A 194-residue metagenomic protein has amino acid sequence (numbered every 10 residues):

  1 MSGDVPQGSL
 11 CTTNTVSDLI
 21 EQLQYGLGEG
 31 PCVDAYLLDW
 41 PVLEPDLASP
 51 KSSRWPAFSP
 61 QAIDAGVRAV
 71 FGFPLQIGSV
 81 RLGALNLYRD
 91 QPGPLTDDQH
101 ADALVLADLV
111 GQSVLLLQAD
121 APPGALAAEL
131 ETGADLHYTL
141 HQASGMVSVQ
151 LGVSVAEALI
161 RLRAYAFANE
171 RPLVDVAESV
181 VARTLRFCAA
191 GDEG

Functional and structural regions predicted by a protein language model:
M1-V5: Short hydrophobic alpha-helical segments used for membrane anchoring or interfacial signaling
S9-L10, S17-R54, P60-R68: Regulatory sensory and allosteric helical modules in signal-transduction proteins and certain transcription factors
L47, A84-G93: Short beta-strand-to-loop transition segments that serve as allosteric relay/switch motifs in sensory/regulatory domains
W55, S59, G72, A84: Short hydrophobic/aromatic beta-strand element in the GNAT-like acyltransferase core that lines or flanks the acyl-donor
A69-Q76: Short hydrophobic beta-strand micro-motif common in sensory/regulatory domains
H100-G111: Allosteric cytosolic regulatory segments
A119-G194: Signal-transducing coiled-coil/dimerization helices and immediately adjacent hinge/linker segments that couple sensory
